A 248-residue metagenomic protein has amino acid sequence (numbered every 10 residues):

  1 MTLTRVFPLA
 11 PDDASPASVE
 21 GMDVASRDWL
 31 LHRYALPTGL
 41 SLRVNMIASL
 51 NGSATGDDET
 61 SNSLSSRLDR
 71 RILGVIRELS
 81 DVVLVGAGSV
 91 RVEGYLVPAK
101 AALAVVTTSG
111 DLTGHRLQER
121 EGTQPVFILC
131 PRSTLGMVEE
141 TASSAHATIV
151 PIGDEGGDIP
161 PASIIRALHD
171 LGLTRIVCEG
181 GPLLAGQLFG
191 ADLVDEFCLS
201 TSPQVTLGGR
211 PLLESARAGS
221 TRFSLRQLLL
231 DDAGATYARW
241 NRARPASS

Functional and structural regions predicted by a protein language model:
M1-S248: Enzymes that bind and transform nitrogen-containing heteroaromatic metabolites
